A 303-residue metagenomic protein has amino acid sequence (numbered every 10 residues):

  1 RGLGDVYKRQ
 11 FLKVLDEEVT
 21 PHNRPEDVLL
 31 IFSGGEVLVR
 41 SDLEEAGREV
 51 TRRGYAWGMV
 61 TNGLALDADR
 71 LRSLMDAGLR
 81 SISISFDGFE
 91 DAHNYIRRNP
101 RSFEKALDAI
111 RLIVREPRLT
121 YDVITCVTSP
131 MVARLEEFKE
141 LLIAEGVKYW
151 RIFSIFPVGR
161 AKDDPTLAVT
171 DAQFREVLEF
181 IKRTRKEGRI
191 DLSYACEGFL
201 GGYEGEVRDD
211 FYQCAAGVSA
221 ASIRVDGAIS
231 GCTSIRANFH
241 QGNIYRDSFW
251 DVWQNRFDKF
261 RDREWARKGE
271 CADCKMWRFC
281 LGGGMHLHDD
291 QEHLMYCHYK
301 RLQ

Functional and structural regions predicted by a protein language model:
G2-Y7: Short, small-residue-biased leader/transition segments that mark boundaries at the very start of proteins
K8-S33, V39-F156, L167-T170: Radical SAM/AdoMet-radical enzyme domain recognition
R9-L12, E44, L107, E136 (+4 more regions): Generic alpha-helical structural signal
S33-G34, N62, Y245, M276: A secondary-structure boundary/capping signal
L66, H93-I96, V169, L192 (+4 more regions): Short clusters of hydrophobic/aromatic residues that line enzyme substrate/ligand-binding pockets
I84, G227, F249: Conserved, mostly hydrophobic/aromatic
V132, F156-A237, W277-F279: A C-terminal junction/extension of Radical SAM enzymes
S234-Q303: Flexible mid-to-C-terminal extensions adjoining Fe-S/redox cofactors in radical SAM and related proteins
